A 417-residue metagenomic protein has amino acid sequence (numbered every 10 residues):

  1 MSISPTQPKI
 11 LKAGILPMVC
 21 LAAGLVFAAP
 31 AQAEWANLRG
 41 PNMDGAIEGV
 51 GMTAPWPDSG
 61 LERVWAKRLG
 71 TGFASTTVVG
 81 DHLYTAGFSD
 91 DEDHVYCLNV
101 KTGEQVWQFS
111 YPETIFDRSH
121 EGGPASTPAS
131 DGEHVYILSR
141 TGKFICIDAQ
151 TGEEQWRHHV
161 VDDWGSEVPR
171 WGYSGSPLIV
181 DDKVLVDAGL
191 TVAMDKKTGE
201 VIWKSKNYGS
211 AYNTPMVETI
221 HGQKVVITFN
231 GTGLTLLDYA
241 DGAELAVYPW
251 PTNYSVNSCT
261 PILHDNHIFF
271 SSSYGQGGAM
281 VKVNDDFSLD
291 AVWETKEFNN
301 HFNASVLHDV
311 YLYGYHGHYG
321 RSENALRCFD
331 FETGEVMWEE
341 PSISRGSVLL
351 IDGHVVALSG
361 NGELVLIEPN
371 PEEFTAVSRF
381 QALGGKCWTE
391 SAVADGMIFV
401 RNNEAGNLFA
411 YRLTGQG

Functional and structural regions predicted by a protein language model:
G14-V26, T191: Bacterial N-terminal signal peptides
A33-R68, H94-Y96, T102-D117, E153-S166 (+7 more regions): Aromatic (tryptophan-biased) beta-strands that constitute blades/sheets of beta-rich domains
G40-M43, F88-D90, R140, G189 (+6 more regions): Short loop/turn segments immediately following the C-termini of beta-strands
V64-T77, Q108-A129, R157-I179, K204-Q223 (+6 more regions): Extracytoplasmic beta-rich repeat domains
G80-D81, G132-E133, D181-D182, G222-K224 (+4 more regions): Short coil/turn segments that connect the beta-strands within blades of beta-propeller domains
L83-T85, I137, V186, T228 (+4 more regions): Residue position within the beta-strands of beta-propeller blades
E92-V95, Q276-V281, R321-R327, E363-I367 (+1 more regions): Structural motif
N99-T102, D148-T151, D195-T198, D238-G242 (+4 more regions): Short loop/turn segments that connect beta-strands within beta-propeller blades
